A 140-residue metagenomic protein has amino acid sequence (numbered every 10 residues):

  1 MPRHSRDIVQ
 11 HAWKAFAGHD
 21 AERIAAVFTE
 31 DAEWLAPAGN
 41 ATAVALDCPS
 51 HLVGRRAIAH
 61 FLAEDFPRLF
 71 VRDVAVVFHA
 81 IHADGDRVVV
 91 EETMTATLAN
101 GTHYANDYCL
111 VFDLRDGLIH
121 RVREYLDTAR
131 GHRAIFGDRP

Functional and structural regions predicted by a protein language model:
M1-P140: C-terminal and inter-domain tail/linker signature
